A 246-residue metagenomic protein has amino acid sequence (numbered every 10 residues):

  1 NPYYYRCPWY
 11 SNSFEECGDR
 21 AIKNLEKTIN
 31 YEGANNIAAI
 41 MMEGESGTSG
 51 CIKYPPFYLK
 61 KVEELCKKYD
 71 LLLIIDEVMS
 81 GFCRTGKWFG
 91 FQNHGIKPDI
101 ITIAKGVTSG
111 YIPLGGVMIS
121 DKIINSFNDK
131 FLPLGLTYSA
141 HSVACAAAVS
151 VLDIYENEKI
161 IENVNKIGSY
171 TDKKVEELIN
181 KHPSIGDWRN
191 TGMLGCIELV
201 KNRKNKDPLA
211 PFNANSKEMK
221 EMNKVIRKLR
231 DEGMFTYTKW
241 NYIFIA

Functional and structural regions predicted by a protein language model:
N1-A246: Conserved N-terminal phosphate-binding loop of PLP-dependent enzymes in the Aspartate aminotransferase
